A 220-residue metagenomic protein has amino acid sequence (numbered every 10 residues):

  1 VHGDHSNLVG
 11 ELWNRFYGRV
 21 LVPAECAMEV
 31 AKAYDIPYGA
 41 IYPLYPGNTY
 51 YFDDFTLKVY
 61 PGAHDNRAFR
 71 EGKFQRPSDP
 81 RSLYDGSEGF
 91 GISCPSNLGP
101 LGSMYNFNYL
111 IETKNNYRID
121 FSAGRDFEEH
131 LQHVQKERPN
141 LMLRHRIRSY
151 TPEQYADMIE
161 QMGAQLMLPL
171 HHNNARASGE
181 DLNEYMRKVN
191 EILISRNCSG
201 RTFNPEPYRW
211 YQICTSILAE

Functional and structural regions predicted by a protein language model:
V1-H2, V20-A24, I119-R125, L141-I147 (+3 more regions): Active-site neighborhood of phospho(di)ester-bond hydrolases with catalytic His/Asp-centered motifs
V1-Y34, A40-P43, Q135-L143: Active-site metal-binding motif and surrounding structural segment of the metallo-beta-lactamase
H2-N7, A27-V30, N48-Y50, N66-R67 (+4 more regions): Active-site environment of divalent metal-dependent phosphoester hydrolases
L8-R15, H130-V134, E153-Q161: A short acidic, amphipathic alpha-helical/loop segment
F16-Y17, N115-Y117, R138-N140, G163-Q165 (+1 more regions): Loop/turn elements at helix/coil->beta-strand transitions in domains of secreted/extracellular proteins
R19, A33-Y51, A156-E220: Binuclear metal-ion centers of metallo-dependent hydrolases, dominated by the metallo-beta-lactamase
V20-P23, Y45-N48, D65-F69, R81-G86 (+4 more regions): Glycine-rich loops and low-complexity Gly/Arg-rich segments that provide flexible linkers or classic glycine-based
L44-V134, Q212-E220: Core dinuclear metal-dependent hydrolase active-site scaffold
